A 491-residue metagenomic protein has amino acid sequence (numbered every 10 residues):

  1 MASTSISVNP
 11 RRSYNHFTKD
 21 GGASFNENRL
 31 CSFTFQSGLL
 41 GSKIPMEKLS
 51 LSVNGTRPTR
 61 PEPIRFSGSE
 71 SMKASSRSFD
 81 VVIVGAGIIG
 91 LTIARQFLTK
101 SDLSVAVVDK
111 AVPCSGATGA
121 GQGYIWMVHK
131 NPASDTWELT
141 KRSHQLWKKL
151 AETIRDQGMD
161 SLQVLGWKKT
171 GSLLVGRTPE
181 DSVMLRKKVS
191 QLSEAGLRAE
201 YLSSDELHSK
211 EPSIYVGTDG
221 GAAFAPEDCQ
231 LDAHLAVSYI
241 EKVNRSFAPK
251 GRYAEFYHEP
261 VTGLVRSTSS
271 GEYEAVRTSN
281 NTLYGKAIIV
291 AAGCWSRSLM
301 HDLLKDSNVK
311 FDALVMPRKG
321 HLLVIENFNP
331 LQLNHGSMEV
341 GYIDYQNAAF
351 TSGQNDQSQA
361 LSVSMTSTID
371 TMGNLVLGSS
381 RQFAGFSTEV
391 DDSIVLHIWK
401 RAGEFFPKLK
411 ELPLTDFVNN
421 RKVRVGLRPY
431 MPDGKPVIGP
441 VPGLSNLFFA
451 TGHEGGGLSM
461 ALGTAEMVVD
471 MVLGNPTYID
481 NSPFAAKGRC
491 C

Functional and structural regions predicted by a protein language model:
M1-G55: N-terminal chloroplast transit peptides
A2-S13, F66-S75, Y201, T268 (+1 more regions): C-terminal lid/capping helical subdomain adjacent to the catalytic/cofactor pocket in oxidative enzymes
M72-I89, A106: Beta1/beta-strand and adjacent pyrophosphate-binding region of the FAD-binding site in flavoprotein oxidoreductases
Q96, G123-I125, M159-K168, E272 (+3 more regions): Active-site substrate-recognition segment that forms the wall of the catalytic cavity or substrate channel
L98-G119: Glycine-rich FAD pyrophosphate-binding loop
G123-K210: Dinucleotide-binding Rossmann-like beta1-alpha1 core, especially the glycine-rich loop that anchors the ADP
E138, V175-M184, F224-R245, F256 (+2 more regions): Short beta-strand to alpha-helix junction loop
A223-A287, A291, R297-S298: Helical element adjacent to the flavin cofactor pocket in flavoenzyme catalytic cores
